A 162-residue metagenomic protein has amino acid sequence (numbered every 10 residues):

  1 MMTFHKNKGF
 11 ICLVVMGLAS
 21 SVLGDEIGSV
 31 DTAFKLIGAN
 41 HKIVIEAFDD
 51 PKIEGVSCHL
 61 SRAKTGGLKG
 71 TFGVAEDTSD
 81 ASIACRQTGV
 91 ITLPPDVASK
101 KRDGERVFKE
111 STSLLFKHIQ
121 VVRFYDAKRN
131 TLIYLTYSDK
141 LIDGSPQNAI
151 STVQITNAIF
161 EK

Functional and structural regions predicted by a protein language model:
M2-I11: Bacterial N-terminal signal peptides that target proteins for export
V14-M16: Hydrophobic helical h-region of N-terminal Sec-dependent signal peptides in bacterial secretory/periplasmic proteins
A19-S20: N-terminal signal peptide c-region/cleavage motif recognized by signal peptidases
D25-S82: N-terminal secretory signal peptides
T32-G38, F48, S111, I119-A127: Short acidic-hydrophobic surface loop/beta-edge motif
I43-A47, C58, R123, T131-T136: Broad, structure-driven detector of short, well-ordered beta-strand segments within folded domains
S57-Y125: Mature extracytoplasmic domains of secretory-pathway proteins
A127-K162: C-terminal partner/receptor-binding element of secreted or periplasmic proteins
